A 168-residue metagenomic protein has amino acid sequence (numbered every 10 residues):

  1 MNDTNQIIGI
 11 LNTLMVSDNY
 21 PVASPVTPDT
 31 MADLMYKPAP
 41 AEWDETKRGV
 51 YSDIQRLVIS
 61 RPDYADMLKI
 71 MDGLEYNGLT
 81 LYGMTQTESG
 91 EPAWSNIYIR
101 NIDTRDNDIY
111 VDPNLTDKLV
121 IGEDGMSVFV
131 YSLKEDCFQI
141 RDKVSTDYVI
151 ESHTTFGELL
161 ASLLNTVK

Functional and structural regions predicted by a protein language model:
M1, I140-D142: Generic cytosolic/nucleocytoplasmic N-terminal low-complexity/intrinsically disordered segments
M1, V167-K168: C-terminal end-of-chain micro-motif
M1-M126: A surface-exposed partner-binding patch
S127, C137: Short loop/turn segments at secondary-structure transitions that flank enzyme active sites
S132-E135: Short acidic-glycine loop/turn motifs at beta-strand connectors
D142, D147-V167: Compact, glycine/acidic-enriched structural inserts
